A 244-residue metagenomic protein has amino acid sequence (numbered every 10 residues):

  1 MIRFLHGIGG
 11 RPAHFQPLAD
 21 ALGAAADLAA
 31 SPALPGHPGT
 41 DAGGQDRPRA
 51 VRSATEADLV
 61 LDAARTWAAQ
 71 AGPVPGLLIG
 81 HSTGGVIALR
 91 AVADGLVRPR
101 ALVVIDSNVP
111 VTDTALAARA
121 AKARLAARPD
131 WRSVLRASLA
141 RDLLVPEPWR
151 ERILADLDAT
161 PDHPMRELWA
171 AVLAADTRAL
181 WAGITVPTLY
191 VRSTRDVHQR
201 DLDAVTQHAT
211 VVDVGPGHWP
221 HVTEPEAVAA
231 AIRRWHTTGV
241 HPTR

Functional and structural regions predicted by a protein language model:
G7-G10, S82: Active-site glycine-rich loops that stabilize anionic/oxyanionic intermediates across multiple enzyme folds
G9-P17: Serine-hydrolase catalytic-loop signature spanning alpha/beta hydrolases and amidase-signature enzymes
A19-D20, L28-L77: Active-site loop/oxyanion-hole signature of alpha/beta-hydrolase fold enzymes
A21, P187-T223: Conserved loop-alpha-helix segment in the C-terminal half of the alpha/beta-hydrolase fold that carries the catalytic
G80, G84, A88: Gly/Ala-rich beta-loop-alpha elbow adjacent to hydrolase catalytic centers
R90-A93, P99-D130: Flexible "cap/lid" loop of the alpha/beta hydrolase fold
D113-A115, D130-G183: Conserved alpha/beta-hydrolase catalytic His-Asp/Glu region
T210-R244: Catalytic active-site module of serine/aspartate enzymes centered on a nucleophile-bearing elbow/loop
